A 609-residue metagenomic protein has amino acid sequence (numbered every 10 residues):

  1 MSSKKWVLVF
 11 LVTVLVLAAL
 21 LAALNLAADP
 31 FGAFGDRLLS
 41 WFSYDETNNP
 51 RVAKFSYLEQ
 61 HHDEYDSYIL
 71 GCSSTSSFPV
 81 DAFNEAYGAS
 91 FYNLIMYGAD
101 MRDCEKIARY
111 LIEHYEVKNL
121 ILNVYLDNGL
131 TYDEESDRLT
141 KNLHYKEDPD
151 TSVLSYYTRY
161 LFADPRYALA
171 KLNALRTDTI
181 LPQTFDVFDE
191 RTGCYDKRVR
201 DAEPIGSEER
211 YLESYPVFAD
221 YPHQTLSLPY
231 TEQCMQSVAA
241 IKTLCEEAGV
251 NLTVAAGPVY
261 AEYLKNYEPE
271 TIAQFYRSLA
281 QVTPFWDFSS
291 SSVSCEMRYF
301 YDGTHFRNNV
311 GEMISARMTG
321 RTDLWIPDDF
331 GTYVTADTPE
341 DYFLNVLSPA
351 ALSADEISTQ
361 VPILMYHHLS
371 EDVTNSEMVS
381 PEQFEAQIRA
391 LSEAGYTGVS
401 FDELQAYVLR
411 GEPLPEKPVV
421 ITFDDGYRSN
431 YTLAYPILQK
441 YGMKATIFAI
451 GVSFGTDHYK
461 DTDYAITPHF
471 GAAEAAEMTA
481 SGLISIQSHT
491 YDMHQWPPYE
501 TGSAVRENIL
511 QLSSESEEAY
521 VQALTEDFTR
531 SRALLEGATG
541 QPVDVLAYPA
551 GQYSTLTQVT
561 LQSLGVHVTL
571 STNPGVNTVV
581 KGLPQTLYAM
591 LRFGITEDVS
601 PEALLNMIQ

Functional and structural regions predicted by a protein language model:
P30-N93, D100-Y110, T397, D402-L409: Membrane/wall-proximal cationic-aromatic binding patches
E64, I69-Y156, E416, N430-L433: Membrane-embedded segments
L120-G129, T192-P284, A538, V545 (+1 more regions): Conserved, well-ordered alpha-helix/loop/beta-strand core segments that scaffold catalytic motifs
D137-E247, G331-A351: Secreted/periplasmic serine-hydrolase-like ester/acetyl group-modifying domain
E268-P349, K581-M607: C-terminal regions of proteins
F285-V293, A449, F454, N508-E517 (+2 more regions): His/Asp/Glu-enriched short active-site or ligand-binding loop at hydrolase and phosphoryl-transfer sites
M297-F300, T359-T374, K417-V419, Q439-S554 (+1 more regions): Metal-dependent polysaccharide deacetylase catalytic core of the NodB/CE4 family, i.e., the active-site-bearing domain
A350-V419, Y588-T596, L605, Q609: N-terminal pre-catalytic segment of deacetylase/amide-hydrolase enzymes
